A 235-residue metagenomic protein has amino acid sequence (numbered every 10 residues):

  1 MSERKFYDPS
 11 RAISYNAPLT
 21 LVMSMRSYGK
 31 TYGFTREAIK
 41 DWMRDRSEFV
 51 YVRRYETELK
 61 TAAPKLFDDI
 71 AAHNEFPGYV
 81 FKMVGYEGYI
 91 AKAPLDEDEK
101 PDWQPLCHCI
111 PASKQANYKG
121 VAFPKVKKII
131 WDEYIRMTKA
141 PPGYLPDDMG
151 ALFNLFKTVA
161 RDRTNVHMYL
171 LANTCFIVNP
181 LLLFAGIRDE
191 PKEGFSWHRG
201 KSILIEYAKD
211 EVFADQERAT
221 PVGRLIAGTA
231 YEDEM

Functional and structural regions predicted by a protein language model:
S2-M235: Phosphate/NTP-binding elements of NTP-utilizing enzymes
